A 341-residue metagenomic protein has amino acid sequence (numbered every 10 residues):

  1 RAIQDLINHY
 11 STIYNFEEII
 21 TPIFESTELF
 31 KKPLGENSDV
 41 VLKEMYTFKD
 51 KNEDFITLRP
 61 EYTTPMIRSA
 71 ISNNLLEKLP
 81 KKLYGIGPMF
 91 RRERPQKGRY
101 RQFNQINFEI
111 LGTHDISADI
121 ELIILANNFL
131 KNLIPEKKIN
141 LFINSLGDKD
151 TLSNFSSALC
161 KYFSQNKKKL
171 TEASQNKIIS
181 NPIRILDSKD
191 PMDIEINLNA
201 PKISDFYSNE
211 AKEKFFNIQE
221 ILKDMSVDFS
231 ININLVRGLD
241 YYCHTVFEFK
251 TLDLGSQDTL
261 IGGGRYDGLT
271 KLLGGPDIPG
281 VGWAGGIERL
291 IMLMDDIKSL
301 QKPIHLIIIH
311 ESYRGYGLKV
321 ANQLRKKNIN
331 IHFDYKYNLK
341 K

Functional and structural regions predicted by a protein language model:
R1-N338: TRNA-recognition modules of translation machinery and tRNA-sensing kinases, especially anticodon-binding
K341: Short acidic active-site motifs
